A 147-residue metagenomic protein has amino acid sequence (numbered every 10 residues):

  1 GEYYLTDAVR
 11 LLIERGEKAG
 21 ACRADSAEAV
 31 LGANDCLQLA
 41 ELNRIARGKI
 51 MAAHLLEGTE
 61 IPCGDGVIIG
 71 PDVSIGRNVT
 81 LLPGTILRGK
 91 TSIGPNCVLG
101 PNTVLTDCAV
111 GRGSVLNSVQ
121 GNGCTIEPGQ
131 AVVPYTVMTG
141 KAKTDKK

Functional and structural regions predicted by a protein language model:
G1-K147: Left-handed beta-helix
